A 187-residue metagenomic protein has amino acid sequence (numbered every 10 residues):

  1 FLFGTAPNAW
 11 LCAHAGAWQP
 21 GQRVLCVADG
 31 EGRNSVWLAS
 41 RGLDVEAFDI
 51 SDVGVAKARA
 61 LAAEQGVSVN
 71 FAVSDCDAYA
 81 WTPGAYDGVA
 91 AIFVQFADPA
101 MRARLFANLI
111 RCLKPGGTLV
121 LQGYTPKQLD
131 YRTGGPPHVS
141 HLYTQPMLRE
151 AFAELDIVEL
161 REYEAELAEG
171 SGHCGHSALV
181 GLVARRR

Functional and structural regions predicted by a protein language model:
G4-Q22: Conserved alpha-helix/loop element of class I SAM-dependent methyltransferases that forms part of the SAM/SAH-binding
S51-V53: Conserved SAM/SAH-binding beta-strand->alpha-helix loop
A58-R59: Conserved SAM-binding loop
Q65-D77: Conserved SAM-binding strand-loop segment of SAM-dependent methyltransferases
Y79-G88: A short acidic, Gly/Pro-enriched loop at the edge of an enzyme's catalytic core that lines a small-molecule cofactor
F96-L109: A short, conserved alpha-helix within the catalytic core of class I
G116-Y124: Conserved beta-strand signature within the Rossmann-like core of class I S-adenosyl-L-methionine
S140-R161: Short alpha-helix
